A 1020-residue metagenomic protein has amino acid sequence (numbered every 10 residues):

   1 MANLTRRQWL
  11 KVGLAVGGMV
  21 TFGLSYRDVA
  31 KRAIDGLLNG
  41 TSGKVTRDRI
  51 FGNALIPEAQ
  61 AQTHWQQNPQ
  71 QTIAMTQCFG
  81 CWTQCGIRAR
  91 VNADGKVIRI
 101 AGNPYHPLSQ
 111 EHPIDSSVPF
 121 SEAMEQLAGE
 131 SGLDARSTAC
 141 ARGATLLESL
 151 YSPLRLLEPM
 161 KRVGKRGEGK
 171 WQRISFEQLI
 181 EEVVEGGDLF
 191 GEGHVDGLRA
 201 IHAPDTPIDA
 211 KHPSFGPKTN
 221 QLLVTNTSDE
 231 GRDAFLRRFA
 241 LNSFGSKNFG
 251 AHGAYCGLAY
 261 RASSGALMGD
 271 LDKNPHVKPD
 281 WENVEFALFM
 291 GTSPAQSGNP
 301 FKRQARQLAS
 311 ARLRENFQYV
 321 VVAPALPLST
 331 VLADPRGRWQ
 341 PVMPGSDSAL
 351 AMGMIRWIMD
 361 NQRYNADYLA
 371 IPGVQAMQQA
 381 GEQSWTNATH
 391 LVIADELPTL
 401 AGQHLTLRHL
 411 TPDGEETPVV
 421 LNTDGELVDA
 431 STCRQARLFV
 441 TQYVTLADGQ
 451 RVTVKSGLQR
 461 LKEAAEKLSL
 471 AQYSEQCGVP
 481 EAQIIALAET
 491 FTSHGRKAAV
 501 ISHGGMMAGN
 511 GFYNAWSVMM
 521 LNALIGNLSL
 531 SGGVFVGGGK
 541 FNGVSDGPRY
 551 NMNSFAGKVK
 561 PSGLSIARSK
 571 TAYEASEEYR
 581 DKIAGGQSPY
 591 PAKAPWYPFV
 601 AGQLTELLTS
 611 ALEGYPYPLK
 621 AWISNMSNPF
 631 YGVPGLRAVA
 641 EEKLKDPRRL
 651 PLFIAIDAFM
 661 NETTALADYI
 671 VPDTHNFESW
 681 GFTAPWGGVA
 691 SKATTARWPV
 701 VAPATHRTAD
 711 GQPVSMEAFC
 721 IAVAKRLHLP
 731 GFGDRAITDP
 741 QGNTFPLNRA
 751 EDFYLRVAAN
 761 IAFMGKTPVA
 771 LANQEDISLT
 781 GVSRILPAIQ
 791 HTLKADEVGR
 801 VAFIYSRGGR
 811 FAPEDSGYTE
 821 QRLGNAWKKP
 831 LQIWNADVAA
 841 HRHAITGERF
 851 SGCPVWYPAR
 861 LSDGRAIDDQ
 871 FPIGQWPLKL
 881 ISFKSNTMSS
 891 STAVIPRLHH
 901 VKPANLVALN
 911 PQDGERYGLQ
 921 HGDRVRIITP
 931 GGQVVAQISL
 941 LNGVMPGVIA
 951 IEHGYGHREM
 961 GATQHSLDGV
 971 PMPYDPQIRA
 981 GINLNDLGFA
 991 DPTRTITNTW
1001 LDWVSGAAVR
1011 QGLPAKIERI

Functional and structural regions predicted by a protein language model:
A2-A366, I371-Q375, Q379-L438, Q472 (+7 more regions): N-terminal export/assembly segments and adjacent metallocofactor-ligating motifs of anaerobic energy-metabolism
A15, G245, R356-D360, Y364 (+10 more regions): Short, well-ordered loop/turn and helix-capping segments at boundaries between secondary-structure elements and domains
G23, V701-A772, T892, R897-A908 (+1 more regions): Long, contiguous, secondary-structure-rich segments that constitute the structural scaffold of globular domains
A30-G36, I98-R99, F249, R363-L369 (+9 more regions): Acidic/polar loop patches that form or flank catalytic/metal-binding clefts of enzymes that bind anionic ligands
R155-D205, N361-E481, V559-A592, P699-A844 (+3 more regions): N-terminal leader/propeptide and maturation segments of large enzyme subunits in energy/redox metabolism and hydrolases
L222-E230, Q472-V479, S502-N510, K540-G543 (+1 more regions): Conserved short loop/turn motifs at secondary-structure junctions
L236-F317, V321-V322, A349, A436-T445 (+7 more regions): Extended redox/cofactor-interaction regions of prokaryotic respiratory oxidoreductases
A667-P699: Flexible glycine/proline-rich, aromatic-decorated loop/lid segments
